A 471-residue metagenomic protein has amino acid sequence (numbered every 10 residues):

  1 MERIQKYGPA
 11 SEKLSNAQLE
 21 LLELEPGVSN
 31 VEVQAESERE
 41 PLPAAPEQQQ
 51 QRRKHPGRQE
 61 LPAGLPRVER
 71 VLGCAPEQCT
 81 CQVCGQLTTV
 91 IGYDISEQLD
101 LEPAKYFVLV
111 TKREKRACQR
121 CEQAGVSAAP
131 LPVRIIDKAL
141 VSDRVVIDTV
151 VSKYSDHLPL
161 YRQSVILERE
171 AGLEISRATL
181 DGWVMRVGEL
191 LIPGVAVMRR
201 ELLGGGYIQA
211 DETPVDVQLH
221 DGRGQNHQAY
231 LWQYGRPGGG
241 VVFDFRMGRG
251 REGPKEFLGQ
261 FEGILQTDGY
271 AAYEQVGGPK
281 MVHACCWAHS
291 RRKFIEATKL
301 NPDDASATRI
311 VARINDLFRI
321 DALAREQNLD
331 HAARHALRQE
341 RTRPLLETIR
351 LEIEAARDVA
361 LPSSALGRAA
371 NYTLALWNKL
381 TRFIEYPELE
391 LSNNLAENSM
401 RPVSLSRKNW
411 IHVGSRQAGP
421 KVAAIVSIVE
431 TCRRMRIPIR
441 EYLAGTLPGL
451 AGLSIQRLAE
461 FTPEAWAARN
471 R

Functional and structural regions predicted by a protein language model:
M1-D137, L180, Q209-A210, D216 (+1 more regions): Short, flexible loop/hinge motifs at secondary-structure junctions
A44, G57-E60, Q78-T80, K112-R471: Catalytic center-proximal scaffold of phosphoryl-transfer enzymes
